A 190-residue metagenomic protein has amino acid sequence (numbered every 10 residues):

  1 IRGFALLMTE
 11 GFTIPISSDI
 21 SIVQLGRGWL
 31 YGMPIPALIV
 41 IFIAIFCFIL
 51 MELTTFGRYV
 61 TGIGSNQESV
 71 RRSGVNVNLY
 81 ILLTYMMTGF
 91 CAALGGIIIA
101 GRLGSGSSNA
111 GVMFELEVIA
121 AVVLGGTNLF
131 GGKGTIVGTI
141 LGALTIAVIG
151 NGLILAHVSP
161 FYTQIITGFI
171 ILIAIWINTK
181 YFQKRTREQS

Functional and structural regions predicted by a protein language model:
I1, I39, I43, M87-T88 (+2 more regions): Transmembrane alpha-helical core residues of multi-pass small-molecule transporters, especially secondary transporters
I1-T54, Y80-L83, R102-S108, R187-S190: Transmembrane helix-bundle core of multi-pass membrane transporters and related energy-transducing complexes
R2-A5, G74, A147: Small-residue-rich segments of transmembrane alpha-helices in multi-pass membrane proteins, especially helix faces
A5-L6, A44-E52, G96-A100, G125 (+3 more regions): Structural signal for membrane-spanning alpha-helices in multi-pass inner-membrane proteins, emphasizing helix cores
I39-F42, N76-A100, L116: Transmembrane alpha-helices
I45-M86: Membrane-helix/interface signature in polytopic inner-membrane proteins
R72-L79, I149, L153-S190: Cytosolic-side transmembrane-helix boundaries in multi-pass membrane proteins
A92, R102-T167: Transmembrane alpha-helical segments in multi-pass inner-membrane proteins
